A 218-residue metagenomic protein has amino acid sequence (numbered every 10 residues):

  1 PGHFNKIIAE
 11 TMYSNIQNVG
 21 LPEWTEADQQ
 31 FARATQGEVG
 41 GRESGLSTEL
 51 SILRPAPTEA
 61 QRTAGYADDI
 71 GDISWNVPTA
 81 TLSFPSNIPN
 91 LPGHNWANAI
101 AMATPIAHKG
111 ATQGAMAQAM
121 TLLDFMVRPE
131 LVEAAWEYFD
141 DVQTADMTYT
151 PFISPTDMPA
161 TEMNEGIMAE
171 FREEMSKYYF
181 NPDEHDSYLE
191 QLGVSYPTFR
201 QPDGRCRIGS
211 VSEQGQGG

Functional and structural regions predicted by a protein language model:
P1-G218: Metal-dependent amide/peptide-bond hydrolase catalytic core, centered on the "pita-bread" metallohydrolase fold
